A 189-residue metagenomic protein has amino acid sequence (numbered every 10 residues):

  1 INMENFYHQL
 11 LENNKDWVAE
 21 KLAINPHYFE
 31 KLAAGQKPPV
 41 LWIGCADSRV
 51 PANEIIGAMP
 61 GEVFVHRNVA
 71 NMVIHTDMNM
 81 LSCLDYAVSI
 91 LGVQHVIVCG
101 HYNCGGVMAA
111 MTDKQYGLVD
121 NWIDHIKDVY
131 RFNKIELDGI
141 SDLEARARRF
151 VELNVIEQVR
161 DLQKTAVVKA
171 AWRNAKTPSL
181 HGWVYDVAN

Functional and structural regions predicted by a protein language model:
I1-N2, W42: Polar low-complexity intrinsically disordered regions
M3, A52-I56, F64, A188-N189: Terminal alpha-helical anchor/extension segments at protein ends
M3-P38, A70-Q94, G105-N189: Divalent-metal-activated hydrolytic enzyme cores
K21-E62: N-terminal short beta-loop-beta anion/metal-coordinating cradle
I43, A52, V65, M108 (+1 more regions): Ubiquitous "structural anchor" signal
I43-C45, R67, I97-H101, H181-D186: Short beta-strand segments
P60-N71: Glycine/charged-rich beta-loop-alpha catalytic/anionic-binding loops adjacent to active sites
